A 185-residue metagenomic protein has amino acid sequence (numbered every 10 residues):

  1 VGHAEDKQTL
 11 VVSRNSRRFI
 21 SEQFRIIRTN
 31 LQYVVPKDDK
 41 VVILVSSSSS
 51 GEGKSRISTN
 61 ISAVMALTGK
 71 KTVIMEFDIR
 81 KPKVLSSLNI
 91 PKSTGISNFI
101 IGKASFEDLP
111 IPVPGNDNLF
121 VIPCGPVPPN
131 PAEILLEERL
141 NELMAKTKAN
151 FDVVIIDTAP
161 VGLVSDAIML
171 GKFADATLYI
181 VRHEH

Functional and structural regions predicted by a protein language model:
G2-H3, T9-H185: P-loop NTP-binding module
